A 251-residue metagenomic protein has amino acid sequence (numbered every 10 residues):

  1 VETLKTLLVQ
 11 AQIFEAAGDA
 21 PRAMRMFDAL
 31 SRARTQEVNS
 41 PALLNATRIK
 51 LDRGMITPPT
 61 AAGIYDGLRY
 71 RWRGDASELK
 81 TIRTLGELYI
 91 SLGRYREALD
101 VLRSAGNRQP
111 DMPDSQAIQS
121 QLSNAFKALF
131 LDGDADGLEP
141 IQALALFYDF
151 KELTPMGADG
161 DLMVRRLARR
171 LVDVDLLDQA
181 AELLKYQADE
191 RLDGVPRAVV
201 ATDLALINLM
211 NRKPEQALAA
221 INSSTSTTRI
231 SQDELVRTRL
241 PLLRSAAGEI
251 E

Functional and structural regions predicted by a protein language model:
V1-E251: Acidic, polar-rich low-complexity tracts and alpha-helical solenoid repeat scaffolds
